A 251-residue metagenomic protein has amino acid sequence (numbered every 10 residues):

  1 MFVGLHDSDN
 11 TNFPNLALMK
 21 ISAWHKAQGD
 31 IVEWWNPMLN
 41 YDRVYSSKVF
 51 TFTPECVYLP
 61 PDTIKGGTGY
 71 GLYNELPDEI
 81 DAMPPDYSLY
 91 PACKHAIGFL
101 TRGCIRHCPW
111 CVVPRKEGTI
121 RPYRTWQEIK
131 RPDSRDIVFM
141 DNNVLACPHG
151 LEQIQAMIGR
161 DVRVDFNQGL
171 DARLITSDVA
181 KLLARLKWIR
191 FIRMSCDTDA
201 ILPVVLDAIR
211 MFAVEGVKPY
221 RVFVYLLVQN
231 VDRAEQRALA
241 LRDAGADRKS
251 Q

Functional and structural regions predicted by a protein language model:
M1-K65, G71-L72: A short, structured N-terminal alpha-helical element that caps or precedes a catalytic domain
N10, Y45-K48, V112-A208, P219-Q229 (+1 more regions): Core AdoMet radical
A17, A92-E128: Canonical Radical SAM [4Fe-4S] cluster-binding loop centered on the CxxxCxxC motif and its immediate flanking residues
D42-V44, C56, L72-E79, P109 (+2 more regions): Short, charged, surface-exposed secondary-structure boundary motifs
I64-L89: Ser/Thr/Gly-rich flexible loops in soluble cytosolic domains mediating phosphotransfer, phosphorylation
V228-G245: Catalytic cores of alpha/beta
